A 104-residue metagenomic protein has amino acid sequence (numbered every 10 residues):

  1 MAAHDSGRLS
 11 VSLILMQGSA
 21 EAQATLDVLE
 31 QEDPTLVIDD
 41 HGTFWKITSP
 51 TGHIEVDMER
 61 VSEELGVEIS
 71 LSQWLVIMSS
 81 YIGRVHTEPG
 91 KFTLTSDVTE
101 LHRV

Functional and structural regions predicted by a protein language model:
M1-A3, D33-P34, M78-I82: Intrinsically disordered, low-complexity boundary segments flanking structured domains
A2-S10: A short, surface-exposed helix-loop junction/capping segment
L13-E21: Short, surface-exposed ligand-recognition loops at beta-strand->loop->(often short) alpha-helix junctions that present
A20-Q23, S72: Generic alpha-helical secondary structure signal
D27-T35, E63: Short, intrinsically disordered, mixed-charge
H41-F44, P50-V104: Helix-rich interaction surfaces within compact, conserved domain-sized segments that mediate assembly or partner
